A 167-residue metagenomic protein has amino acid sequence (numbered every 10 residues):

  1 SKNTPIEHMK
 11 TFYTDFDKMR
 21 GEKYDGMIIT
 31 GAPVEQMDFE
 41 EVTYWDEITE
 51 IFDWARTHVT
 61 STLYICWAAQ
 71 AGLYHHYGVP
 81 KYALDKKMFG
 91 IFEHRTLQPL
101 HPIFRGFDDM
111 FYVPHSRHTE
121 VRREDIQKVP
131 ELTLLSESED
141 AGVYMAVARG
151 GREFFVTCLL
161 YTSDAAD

Functional and structural regions predicted by a protein language model:
S1-E40, E47, D167: N-terminal beta1-alpha1 cap of cysteine-dependent amidohydrolase-like domains
Y13-F16, L73, Y112: A polyampholytic, Gly/Pro-enriched intrinsically disordered region
I29-Q98: Cysteine-nucleophile active-site neighborhood
W67, C158-L159: Short, well-ordered beta-to-alpha junction loops that form the rim of enzyme active sites and present histidine/acidic
L100-F104: Short helix-loop capping/hinge motifs at secondary-structure junctions, enriched in acidic/polar residues
R105-E153, C158: Catalytic beta-strand/loop cores that center a nucleophilic Ser/Cys/Thr and support acyl-enzyme chemistry
Y161-A165: Conserved small/polar residues in nucleotide/adenosyl-binding loops
